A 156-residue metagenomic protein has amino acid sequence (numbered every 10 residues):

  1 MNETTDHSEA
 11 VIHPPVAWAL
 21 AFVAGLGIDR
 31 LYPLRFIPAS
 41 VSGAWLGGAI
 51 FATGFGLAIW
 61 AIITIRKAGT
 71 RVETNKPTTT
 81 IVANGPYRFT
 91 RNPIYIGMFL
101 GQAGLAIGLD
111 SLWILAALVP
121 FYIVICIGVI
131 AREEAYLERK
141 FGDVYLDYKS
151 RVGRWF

Functional and structural regions predicted by a protein language model:
M1-N84, I96-F156: Membrane-anchoring alpha-helices and their flanking helix-loop junctions
Y87: Solvent-exposed interhelical
N92: Extended, alpha-helix-rich binding/interface surfaces that flank or overlap catalytic cores and mediate recognition
